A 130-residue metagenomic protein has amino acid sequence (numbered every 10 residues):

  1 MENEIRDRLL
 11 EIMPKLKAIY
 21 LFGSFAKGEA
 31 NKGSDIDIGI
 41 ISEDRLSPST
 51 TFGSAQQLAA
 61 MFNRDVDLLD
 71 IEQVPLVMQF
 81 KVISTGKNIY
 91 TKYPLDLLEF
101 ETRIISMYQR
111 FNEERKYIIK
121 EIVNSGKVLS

Functional and structural regions predicted by a protein language model:
M1-A18, K27-G28, E43-S130: Catalytic core of pol beta-like nucleotidyltransferases
F22-S34: Short edge beta-strands and adjacent turn/loop segments
S34-I36, M78: Change "...and in nucleic-acid phosphodiester-cleaving endonucleases..." to "...and in nucleic-acid processing enzymes
G39-I41: Short hydrophobic/aromatic beta-strand micro-patches that form the beta-sheet surface supporting nucleotide- or nucleic
